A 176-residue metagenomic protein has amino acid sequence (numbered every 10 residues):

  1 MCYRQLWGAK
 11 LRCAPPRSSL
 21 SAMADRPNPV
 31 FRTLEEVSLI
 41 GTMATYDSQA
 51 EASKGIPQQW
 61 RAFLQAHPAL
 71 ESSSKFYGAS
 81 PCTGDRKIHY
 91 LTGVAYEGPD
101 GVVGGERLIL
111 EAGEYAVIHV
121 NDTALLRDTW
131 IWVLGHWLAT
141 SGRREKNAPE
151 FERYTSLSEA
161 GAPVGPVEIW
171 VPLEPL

Functional and structural regions predicted by a protein language model:
Y3-L176: A solvent-exposed interaction/effector surface
